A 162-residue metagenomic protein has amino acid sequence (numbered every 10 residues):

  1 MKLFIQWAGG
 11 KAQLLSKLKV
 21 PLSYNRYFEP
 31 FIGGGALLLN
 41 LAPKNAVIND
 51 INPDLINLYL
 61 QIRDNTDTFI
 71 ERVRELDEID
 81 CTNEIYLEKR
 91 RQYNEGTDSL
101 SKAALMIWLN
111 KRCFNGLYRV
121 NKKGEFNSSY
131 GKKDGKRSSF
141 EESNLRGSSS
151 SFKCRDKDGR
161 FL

Functional and structural regions predicted by a protein language model:
M1-A12, P21-Y24, N65-L162: SAM-dependent nucleic-acid methyltransferase catalytic core
L15: A conserved donor-nucleotide-binding helix/loop in the catalytic core of Leloir-type glycosyltransferases
P21-E78: Conserved S-adenosyl-L-methionine
